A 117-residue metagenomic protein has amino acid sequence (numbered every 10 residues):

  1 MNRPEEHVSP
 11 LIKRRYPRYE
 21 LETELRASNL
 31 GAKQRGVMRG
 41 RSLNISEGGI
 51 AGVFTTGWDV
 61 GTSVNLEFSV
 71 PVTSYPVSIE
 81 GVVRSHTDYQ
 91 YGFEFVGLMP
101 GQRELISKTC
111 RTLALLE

Functional and structural regions predicted by a protein language model:
M1-I45, R111-E117: N-terminal helix initiation/capping motif
Y16, V53-W58: Short, surface-exposed secondary-structure edge patches
P17-Y19, Q34, V60-T62, Y75 (+1 more regions): Residue-level preference for beta-strand/loop junctions
T23-L30, T62-S74: Short conserved beta-strand and strand-loop elements enriched in small hydrophobics with frequent Asp/Gly
A27, N44, V83-T87, G97: A residue-level detector for short acidic-glycine micro-motifs
M38-G40, V77-R84: Short beta-strand-centered aromatic/proline hotspots
I50-F54, Y89-G97: Short, solvent-exposed secondary-structure boundary/capping segments
W58-V60, F93-T112: Short solvent-exposed strand/turn elements
